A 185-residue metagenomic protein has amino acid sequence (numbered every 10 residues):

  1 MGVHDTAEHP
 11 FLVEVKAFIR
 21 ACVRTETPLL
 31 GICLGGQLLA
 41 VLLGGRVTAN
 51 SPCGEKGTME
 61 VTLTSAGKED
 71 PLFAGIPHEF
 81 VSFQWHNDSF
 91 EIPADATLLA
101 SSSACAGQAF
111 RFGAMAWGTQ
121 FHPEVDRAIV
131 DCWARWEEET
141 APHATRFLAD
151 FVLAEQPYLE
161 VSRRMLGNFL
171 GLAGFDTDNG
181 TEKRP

Functional and structural regions predicted by a protein language model:
M1-L30: Flexible gly/pro-rich beta->alpha loop and the following alpha-helix that scaffold active-site loops
T6-H9, V41, S51: Conserved catalytic-core motifs of eukaryotic protein kinase domains, centered on the activation segment
A7-F11, A94, I129: Residues at alpha-helix caps and immediate loop-helix transition turns in enzyme cores, especially N- and C-cap
F11-V15, V47-T48, S101, R135-E137: Glycine-rich, phosphate-binding/catalytic loops in enzymes
C22-R46: Catalytic nucleophile loop
L43-A128: Pocket-forming structural segment of enzyme catalytic cores
V125-P185: Acyltransferase
